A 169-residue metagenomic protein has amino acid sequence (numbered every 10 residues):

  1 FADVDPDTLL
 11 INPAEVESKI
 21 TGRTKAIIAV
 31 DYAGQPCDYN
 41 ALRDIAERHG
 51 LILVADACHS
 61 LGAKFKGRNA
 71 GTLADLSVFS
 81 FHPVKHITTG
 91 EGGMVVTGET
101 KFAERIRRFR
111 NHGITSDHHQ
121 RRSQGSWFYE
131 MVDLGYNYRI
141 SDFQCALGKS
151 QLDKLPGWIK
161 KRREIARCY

Functional and structural regions predicted by a protein language model:
A2: Hydrophobic residues at beta-strand termini and immediately following loops that shape nucleotide-binding pockets
D5-T89, M94-F102: Active-site phosphate-binding strand-loop segment of PLP-dependent enzymes
S60-K66, L73-Y169: Active-site region of PLP-dependent enzymes
